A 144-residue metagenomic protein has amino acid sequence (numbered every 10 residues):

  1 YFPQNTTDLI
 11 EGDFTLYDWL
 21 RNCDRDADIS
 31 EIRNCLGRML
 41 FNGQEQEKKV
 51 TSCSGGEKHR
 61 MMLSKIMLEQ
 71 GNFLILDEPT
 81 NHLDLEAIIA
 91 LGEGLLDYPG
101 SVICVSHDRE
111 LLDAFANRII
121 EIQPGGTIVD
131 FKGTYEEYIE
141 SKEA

Functional and structural regions predicted by a protein language model:
Y1-A144: ABC ATP-binding cassette signature C-motif
